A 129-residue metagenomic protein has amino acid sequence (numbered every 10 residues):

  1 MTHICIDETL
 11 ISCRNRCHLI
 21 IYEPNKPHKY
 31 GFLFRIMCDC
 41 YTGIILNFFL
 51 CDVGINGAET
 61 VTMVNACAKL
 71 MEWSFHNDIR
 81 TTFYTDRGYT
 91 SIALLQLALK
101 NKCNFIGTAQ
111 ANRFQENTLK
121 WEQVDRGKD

Functional and structural regions predicted by a protein language model:
M1-D129: Acidic, contiguous segments within the catalytic cores of piggyBac-derived transposases
